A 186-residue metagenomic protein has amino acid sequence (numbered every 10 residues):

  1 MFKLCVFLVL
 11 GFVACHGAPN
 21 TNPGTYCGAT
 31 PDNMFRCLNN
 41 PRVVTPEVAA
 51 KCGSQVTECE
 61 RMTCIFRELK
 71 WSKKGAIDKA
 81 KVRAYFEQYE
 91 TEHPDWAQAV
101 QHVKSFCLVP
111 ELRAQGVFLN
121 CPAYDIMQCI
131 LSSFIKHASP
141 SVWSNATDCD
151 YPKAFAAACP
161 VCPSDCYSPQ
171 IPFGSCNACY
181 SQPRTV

Functional and structural regions predicted by a protein language model:
F2, G11-V186: Mature extracellular/luminal domains of secreted and GPI-anchored eukaryotic proteins, especially small
L4-V6: Extracellular or lumenal secretory-pathway regions
